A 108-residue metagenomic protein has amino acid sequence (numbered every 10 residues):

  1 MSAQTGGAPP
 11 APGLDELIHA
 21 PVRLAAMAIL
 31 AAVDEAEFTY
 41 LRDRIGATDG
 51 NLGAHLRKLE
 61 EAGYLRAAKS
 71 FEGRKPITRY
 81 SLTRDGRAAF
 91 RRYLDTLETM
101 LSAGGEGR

Functional and structural regions predicted by a protein language model:
M1-A11, A28, R87-R108: Amphipathic alpha-helical dimerization/coiled-coil segments that flank or bridge DNA-binding/regulatory modules
P10-N51, S70-S81: N-terminal helix-turn-helix DNA-binding core of bacterial DNA-binding proteins
L56-R57: Short, hydrophobic-biased segments on the C-terminal half of alpha helices that form "recognition helices"
G63: Glycine-centered, phosphate/nucleic-acid-interacting loop/turn motifs that mediate DNA/RNA or nucleotide
A67: Short beta-strand "wing" residues that participate in macromolecule-binding interfaces
L82-G86: Accessory beta->alpha helical hairpin/"wing" motif in late/C-terminal subdomains of nucleic-acid enzymes
